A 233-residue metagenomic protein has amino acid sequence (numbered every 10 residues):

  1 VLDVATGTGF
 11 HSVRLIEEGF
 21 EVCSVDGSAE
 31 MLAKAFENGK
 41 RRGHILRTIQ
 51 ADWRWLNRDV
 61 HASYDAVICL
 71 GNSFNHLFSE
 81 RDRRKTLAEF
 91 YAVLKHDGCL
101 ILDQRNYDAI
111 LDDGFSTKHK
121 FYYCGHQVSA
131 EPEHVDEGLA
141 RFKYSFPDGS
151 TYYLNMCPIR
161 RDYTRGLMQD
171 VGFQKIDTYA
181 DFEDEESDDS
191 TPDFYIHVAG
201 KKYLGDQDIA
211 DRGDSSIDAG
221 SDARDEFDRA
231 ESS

Functional and structural regions predicted by a protein language model:
A5-G9: Class I SAM-dependent methyltransferase "Motif I" SAM/SAH-binding loop
F10-W55: Class I SAM-dependent methyltransferase SAM/SAH-binding core
R58-A66: A short acidic, Gly/Pro-enriched loop at the edge of an enzyme's catalytic core that lines a small-molecule cofactor
D65-R81: A short SAM/SAH-binding and catalytic strip from SAM-dependent methyltransferases
R84-H96: A short glycine-rich, Lys/Arg-flanked "PGG" loop and its adjoining helix->strand segment in the class I
C99-L167: SAM-dependent methyltransferase
Y163, L167-D218, D222-S233: C-terminal lobe and adjacent flexible extensions of AdoMet/dcAdoMet transferase-like proteins
